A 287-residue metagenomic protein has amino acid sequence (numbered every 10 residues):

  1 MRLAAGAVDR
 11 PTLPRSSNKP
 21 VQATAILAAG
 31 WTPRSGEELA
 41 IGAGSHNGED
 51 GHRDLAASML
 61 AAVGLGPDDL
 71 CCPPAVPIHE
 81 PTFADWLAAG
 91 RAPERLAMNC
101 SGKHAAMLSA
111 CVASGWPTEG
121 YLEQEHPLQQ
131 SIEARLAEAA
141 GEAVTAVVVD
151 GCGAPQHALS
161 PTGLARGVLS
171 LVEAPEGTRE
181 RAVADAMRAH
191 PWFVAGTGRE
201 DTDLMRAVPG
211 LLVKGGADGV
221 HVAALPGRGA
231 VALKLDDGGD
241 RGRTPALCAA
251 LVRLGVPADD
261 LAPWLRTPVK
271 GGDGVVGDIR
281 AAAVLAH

Functional and structural regions predicted by a protein language model:
M1-A4: A short, well-structured edge-of-sheet supersecondary motif
A7-P11: A short acidic/small-residue loop/turn micro-motif
P14-W31: Active-site SXXK
S17, V21, G51, N99 (+8 more regions): Conserved active-site and cofactor/substrate-binding residues in soluble primary-metabolism enzymes
Q22-L27, A56, L108-V112, A165-V168 (+1 more regions): Buried hydrophobic packing segments
G36-V144, C152, S170: Active-site-adjacent helix/loop patches that line small-molecule binding or acyl-intermediate pockets
H126, L136, G141-W192, V222: Penicillin-binding protein/beta-lactamase superfamily catalytic region
L171-H287: Structured C-terminal helix/loop/strand segments within mature extracytoplasmic catalytic/sensor domains
